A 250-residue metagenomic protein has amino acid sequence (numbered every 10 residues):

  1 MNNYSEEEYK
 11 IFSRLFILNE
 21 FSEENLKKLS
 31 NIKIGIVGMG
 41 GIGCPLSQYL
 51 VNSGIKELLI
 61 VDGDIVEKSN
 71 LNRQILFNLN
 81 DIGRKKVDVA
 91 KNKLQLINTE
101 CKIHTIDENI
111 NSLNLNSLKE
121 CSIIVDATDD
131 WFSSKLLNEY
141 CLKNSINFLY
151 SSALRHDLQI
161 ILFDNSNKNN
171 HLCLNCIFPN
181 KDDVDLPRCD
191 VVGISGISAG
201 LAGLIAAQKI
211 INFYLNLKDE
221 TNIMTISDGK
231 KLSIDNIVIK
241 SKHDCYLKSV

Functional and structural regions predicted by a protein language model:
M1-G35, K68: N-terminal charged helix/coil linker that caps or initiates catalytic domains
N2-E6, S30-K33, S112-V250: Glycine-rich phosphate/adenylate-binding loop
V37-G38, V61: Conserved N-terminal Rossmann-fold NAD(P)-binding element of oxidoreductases
I42: Hydrophobic/small residue at the entry helix of a nucleotide-binding pocket
L46-S47, A90, L137: Hydrophobic residues within alpha-helices that form the first helical element adjacent to the glycine-rich loop
L50: Aromatic pocket-lining residues of Rossmann-like dinucleotide-binding sites
I55-N98: Glycine-rich phosphate-binding loop and adjoining beta1-alpha1-beta2 segment of Rossmann-like nucleotide-binding folds
G83-S134: A structured beta-alpha segment of the ubiquitous adenosine-cofactor-binding alpha/beta core
